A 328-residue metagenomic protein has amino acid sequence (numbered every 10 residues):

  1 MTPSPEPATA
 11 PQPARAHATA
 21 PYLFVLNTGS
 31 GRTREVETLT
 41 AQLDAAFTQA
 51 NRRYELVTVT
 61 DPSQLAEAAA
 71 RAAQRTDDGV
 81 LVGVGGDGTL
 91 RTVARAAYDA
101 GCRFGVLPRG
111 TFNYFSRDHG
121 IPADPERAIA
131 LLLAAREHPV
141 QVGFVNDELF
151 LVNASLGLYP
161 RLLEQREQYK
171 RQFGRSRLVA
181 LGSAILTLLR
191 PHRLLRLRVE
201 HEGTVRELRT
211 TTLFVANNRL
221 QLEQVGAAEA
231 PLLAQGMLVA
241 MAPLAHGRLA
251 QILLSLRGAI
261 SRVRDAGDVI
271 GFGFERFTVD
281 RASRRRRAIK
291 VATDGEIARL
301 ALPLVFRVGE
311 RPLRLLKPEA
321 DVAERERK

Functional and structural regions predicted by a protein language model:
M1-L81, R91, V322-E324, K328: ATP/NTP phosphate-donor binding region
T2-Q12, H201-E202, L232, A242-K328: ATP/nucleoside-binding phosphotransfer catalytic cores, i.e., glycine-rich phosphate-binding loops
T28, V84-G86, L107-R109: Glycine-rich beta-strand-to-loop/alpha-helix junction loops that act as flexible
Q49-A50, V59, Y98-R103, R109-T212: Catalytic core of DAGKc-family lipid kinases
S155, F214-E229, I297: Glycine-rich phosphate/pyrophosphate-binding beta-alpha loops
Y159-L162, E207-R209, Q221-Q224, R248-I252: Short acidic/glycine-rich loop or secondary-structure boundary segments that cap or lie
Q168-V179, Q221-A250: Gly/Ser/Thr-rich active-site loops/lids in small-molecule metabolic enzymes that frequently grip phosphoryl groups
R193-L195, R209-T211, A234-V239, G273-E275: A generic structural signal for short beta-strands and their flanking turns/coil linkers
